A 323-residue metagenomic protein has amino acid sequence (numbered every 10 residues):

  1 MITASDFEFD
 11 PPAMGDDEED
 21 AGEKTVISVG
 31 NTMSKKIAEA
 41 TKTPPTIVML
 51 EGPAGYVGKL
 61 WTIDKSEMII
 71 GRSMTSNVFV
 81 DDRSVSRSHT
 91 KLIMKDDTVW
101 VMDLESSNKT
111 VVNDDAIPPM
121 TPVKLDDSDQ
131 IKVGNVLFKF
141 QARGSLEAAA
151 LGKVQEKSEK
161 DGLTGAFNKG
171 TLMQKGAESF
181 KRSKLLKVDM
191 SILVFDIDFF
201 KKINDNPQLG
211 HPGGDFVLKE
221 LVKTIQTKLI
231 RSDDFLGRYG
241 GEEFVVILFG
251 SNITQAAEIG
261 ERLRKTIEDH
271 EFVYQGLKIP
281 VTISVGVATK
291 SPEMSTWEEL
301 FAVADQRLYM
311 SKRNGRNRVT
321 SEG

Functional and structural regions predicted by a protein language model:
M1-D81: Intrinsically disordered, low-complexity acidic Ser/Thr-rich regulatory segments
V57-G134: Forkhead-associated
D96, I247-A256, Q275-K278, I283-L300: Catalytic strand-loop-helix junctions within cyclic-nucleotide turnover domains
V154-Q174, F195-H211, K219: Conserved nucleotide-binding and Mg2+-coordinating catalytic segments in signaling enzymes
K169-V188, V222-I230, F249: Short regulatory alpha-helical coupling segments that immediately precede and/or link into cyclic nucleotide signaling
G213-D233, E243: Active-site-proximal alpha-helical element of nucleotidyl cyclase-like catalytic domains and analogous helices
F235-R238: A short pre-motif secondary-structure segment
I253-A257, K290-G323: Catalytic-core segments of nucleotide cyclases and related cyclic-nucleotide turnover enzymes
